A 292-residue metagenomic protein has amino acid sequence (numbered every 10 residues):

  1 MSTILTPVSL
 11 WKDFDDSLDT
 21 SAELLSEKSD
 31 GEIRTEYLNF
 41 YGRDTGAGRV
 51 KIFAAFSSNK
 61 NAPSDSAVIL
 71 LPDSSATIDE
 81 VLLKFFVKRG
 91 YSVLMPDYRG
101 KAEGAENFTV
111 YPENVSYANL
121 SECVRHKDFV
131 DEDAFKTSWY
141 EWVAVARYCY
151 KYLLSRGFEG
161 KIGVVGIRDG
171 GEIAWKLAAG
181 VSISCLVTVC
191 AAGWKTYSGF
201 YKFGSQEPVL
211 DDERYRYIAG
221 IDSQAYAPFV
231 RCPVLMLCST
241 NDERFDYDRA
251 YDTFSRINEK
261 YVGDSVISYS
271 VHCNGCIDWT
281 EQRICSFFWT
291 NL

Functional and structural regions predicted by a protein language model:
D13-P63: N-terminal cap/lid segment of alpha/beta-hydrolase-fold proteins
F53-F56, S64-S74, V93: Short beta-strand element of the alpha/beta-hydrolase
K84-V87, S92-E141, S198-K202: Cap/lid segment of the alpha/beta-hydrolase catalytic domain
R147-D212: Primarily recognizes the serine-hydrolase "nucleophile elbow" in alpha/beta-hydrolase and SGNH/GDSL folds
K176, C232, D246-S255: Short alpha-helix in the alpha/beta-hydrolase fold that links the catalytic acid
V230, M236-C238, D242: Short beta-strand/loop motif that positions the catalytic acidic residue of the alpha/beta-hydrolase fold
T240-F245, N274: Acidic catalytic loop of the alpha/beta-hydrolase fold
R256-L292: C-terminal catalytic histidine-bearing segment of alpha/beta-hydrolase fold enzymes
